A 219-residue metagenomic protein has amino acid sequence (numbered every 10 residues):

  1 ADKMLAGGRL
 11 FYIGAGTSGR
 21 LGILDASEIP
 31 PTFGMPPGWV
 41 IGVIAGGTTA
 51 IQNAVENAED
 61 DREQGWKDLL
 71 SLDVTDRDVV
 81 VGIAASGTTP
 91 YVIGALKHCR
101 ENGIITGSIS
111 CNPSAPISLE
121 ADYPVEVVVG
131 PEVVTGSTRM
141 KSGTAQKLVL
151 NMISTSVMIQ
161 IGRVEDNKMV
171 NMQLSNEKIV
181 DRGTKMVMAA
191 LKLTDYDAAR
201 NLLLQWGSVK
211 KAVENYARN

Functional and structural regions predicted by a protein language model:
A1-I13: Charged, well-structured alpha/beta interaction segments
A1-M4, L69, G103, V187 (+2 more regions): Generic helix-packing signal
K3, F33, A54, A58 (+9 more regions): Generic structural signal for well-ordered, non-membrane alpha-helical segments in soluble metabolic enzymes
G7, L72, Q205-W206: Short coil/turn helix-boundary motifs
L10-L148, V157, I161: Glycine-rich phosphate-binding loops that contact phosphosugars or nucleotide phosphates
M152, V157-N219: Short, amphipathic alpha-helical interaction segments embedded in low-complexity terminal/linker regions of eukaryotic
